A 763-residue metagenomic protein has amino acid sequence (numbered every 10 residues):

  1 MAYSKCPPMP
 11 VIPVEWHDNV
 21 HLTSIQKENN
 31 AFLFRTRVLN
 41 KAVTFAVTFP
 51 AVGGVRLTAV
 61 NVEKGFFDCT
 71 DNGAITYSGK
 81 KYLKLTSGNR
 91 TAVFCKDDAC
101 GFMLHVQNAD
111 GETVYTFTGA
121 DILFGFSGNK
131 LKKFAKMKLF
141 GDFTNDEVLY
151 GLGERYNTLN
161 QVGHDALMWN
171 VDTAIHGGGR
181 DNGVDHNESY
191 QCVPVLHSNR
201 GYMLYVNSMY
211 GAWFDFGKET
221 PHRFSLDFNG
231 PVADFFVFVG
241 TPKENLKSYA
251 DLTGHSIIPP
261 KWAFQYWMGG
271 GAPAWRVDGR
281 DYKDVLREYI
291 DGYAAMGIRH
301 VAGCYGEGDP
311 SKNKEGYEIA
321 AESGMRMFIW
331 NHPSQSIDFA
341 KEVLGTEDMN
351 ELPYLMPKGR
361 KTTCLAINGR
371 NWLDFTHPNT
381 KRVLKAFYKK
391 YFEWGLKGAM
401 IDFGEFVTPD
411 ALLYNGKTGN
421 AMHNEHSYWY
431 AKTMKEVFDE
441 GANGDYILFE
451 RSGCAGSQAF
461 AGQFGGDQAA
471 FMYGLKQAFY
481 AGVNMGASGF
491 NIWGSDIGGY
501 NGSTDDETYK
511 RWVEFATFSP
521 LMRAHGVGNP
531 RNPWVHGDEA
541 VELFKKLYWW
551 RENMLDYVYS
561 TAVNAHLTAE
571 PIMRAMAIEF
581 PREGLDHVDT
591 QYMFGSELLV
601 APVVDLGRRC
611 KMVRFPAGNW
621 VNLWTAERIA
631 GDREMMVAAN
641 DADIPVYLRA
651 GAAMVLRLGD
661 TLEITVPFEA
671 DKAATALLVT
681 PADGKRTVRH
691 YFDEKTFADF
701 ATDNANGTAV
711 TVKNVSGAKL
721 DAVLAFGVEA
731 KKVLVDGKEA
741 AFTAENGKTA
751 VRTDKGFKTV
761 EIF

Functional and structural regions predicted by a protein language model:
A2-E15, A31, R35-N40, T48-F49 (+6 more regions): Catalytic and substrate-binding clefts that recognize carbohydrates or anionic sugar/phosphate headgroups
V47, N89-R90, V195, Y293 (+9 more regions): Conserved structural-core and active-site-/substrate-pathway-adjacent residues in large, well-folded domains of enzymes
E63-S78, L623-D641, L734-T753: Solvent-exposed beta-strand/loop surfaces of large extracellular or lumenal domains
G125-S127, L131-D142, G297-F544, A577-P581 (+3 more regions): Aromatic- and carboxylate-enriched substrate-binding clefts and catalytic-loop regions of carbohydrate-active enzymes
L204-Y205, W620-N622, K731-D736: Change to "...patches in solvent-exposed regions of secreted, membrane-anchored, or virion-exposed structural
Y266-K283, R370-V383: Active-site mouth loops of central-metabolism enzymes
E436-V437, N443-I447, G453-F464, Q477 (+3 more regions): Catalytic core of carbohydrate-active enzymes
D754-F763: Surface-exposed interaction regions enriched in Ser/Thr/Asp/Glu that occur as long low-complexity tracts or repetitive
